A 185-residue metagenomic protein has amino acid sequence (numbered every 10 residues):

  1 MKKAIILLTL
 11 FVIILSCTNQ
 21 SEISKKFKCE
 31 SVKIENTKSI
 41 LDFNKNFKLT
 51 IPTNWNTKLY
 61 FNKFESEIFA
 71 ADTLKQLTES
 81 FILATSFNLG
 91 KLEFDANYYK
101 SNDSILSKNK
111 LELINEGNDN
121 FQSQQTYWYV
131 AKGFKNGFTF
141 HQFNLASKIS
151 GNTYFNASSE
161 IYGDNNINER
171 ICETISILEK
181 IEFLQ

Functional and structural regions predicted by a protein language model:
M1-T18: Sec-dependent bacterial lipoprotein signal peptides
L10-I14, A146-K148, I181: Low-complexity, intrinsically disordered/propeptide-like segments
C17-L74, F121-Q122, F138, S150-T153 (+1 more regions): N-terminal targeting sequences that direct proteins away from the cytosol to non-cytosolic compartments
I23-S24, F61-A157: Conserved polar/disulfide-associated segments of primarily extracytoplasmic proteins
